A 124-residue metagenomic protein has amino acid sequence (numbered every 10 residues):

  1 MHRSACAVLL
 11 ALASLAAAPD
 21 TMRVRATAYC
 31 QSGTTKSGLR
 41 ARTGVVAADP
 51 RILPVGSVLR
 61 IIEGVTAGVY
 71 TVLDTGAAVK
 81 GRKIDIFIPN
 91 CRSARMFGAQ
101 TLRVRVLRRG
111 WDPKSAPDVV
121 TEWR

Functional and structural regions predicted by a protein language model:
H2-R3, L15-R124: Solvent-exposed, well-ordered loop and adjacent helix/strand elements within mature globular domains that form
C6-S14: Bacterial N-terminal signal peptides
